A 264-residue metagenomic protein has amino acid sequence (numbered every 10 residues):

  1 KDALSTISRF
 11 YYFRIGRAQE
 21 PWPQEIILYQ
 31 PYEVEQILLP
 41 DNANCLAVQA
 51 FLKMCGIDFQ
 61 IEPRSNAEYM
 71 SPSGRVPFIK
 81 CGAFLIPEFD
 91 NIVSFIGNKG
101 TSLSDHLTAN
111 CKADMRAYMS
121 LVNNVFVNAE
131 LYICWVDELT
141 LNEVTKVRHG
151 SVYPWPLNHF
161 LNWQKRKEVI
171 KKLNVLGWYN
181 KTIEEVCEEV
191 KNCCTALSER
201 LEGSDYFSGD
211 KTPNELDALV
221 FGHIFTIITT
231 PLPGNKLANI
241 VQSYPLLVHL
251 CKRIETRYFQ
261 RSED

Functional and structural regions predicted by a protein language model:
K1-N162, I228: GST-like domain detector, emphasizing the conserved glutathione-binding G-site in the N-terminal thioredoxin-like
D2, V248-D264: C-terminal helix/juxtamembrane-tail motif
S8, D114, E202-G203, I254: A general marker of short, structured functional hotspots
G16, G56, N174-G177, F259-Q260: Short, flexible coil/linker elements and helix-boundary hinge sites characteristic of intrinsically disordered
F51, F95, Y118-L121, C193-A196 (+4 more regions): Alpha-helical recognition domains of nuclear gene-regulatory proteins
N128-H249: GST-like fold's C-terminal all-alpha helical module
